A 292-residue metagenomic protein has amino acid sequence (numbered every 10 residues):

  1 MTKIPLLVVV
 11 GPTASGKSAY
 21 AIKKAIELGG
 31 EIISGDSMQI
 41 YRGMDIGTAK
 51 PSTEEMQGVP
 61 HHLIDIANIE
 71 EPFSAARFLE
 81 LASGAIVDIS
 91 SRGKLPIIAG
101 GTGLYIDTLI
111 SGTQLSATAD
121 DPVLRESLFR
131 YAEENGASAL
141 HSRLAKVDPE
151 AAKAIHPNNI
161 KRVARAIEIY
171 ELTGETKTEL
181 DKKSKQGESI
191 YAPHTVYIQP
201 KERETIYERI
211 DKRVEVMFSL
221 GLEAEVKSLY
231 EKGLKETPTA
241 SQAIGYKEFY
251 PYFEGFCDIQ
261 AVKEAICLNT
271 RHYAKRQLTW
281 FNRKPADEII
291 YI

Functional and structural regions predicted by a protein language model:
M1-I292: Phosphate/pyrophosphate-binding catalytic cores of soluble transferases and nucleic-acid-acting enzymes
